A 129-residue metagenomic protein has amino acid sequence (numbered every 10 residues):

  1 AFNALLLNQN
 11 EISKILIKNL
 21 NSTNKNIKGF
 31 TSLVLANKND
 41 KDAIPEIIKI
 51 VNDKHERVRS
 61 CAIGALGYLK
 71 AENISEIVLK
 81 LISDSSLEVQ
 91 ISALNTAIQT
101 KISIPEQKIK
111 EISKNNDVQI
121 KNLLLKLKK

Functional and structural regions predicted by a protein language model:
A1-N10, K18, N26-D40, K49 (+5 more regions): Structural detector for internal amphipathic alpha-helices that build alpha-solenoid repeat scaffolds
T23-N24, K54-H55, S85-S86, N116-D117: Short inter-helical turns and helix N-cap capping residues of alpha-solenoid HEAT/ARM repeat scaffolds
